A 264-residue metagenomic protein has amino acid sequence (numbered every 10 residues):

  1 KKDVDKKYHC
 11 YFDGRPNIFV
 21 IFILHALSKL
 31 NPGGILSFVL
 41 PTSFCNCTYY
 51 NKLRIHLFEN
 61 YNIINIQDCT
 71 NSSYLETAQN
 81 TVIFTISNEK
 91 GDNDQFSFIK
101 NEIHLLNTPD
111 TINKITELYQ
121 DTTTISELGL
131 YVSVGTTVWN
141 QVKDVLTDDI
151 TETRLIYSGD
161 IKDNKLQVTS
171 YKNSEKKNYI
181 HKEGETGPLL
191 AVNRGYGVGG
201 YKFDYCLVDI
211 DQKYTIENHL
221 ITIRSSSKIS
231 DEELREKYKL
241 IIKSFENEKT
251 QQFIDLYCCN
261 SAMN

Functional and structural regions predicted by a protein language model:
K1-N140: Signature of N6-adenine DNA methyltransferases within the class I
Q120-N264: Polybasic, glycine- and aromatic-enriched phosphate-binding surface used to engage nucleic acids
